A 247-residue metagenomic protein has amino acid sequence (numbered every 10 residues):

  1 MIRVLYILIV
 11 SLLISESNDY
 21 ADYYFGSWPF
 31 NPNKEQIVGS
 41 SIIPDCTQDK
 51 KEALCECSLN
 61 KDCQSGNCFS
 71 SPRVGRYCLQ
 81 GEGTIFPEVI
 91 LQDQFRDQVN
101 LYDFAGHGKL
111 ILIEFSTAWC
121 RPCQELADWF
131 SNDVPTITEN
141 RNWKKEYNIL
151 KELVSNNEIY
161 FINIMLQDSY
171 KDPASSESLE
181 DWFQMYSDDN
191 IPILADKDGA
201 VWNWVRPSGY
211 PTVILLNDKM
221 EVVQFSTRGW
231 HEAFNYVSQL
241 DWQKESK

Functional and structural regions predicted by a protein language model:
R3-L13: Sec-dependent N-terminal signal peptides
E16-D19: N-terminal Sec signal peptide cleavage junction
D22-C57, S71-D103, E125, S131-T138: N-terminal "domain-start" segment that seeds a small globular fold
C55-S65: Disulfide-braced loops of extracellular cysteine-rich modules
G106-L112, S155-I162, S187-I191, G209-P211 (+1 more regions): Loop/turn elements at helix/coil->beta-strand transitions in domains of secreted/extracellular proteins
F115-K145, K171: Conserved redox-active cysteine motifs that mediate thiol-disulfide chemistry, especially di-cysteine Cys-X(1-2)-Cys
Y160-I164, P173-Y210: Short, internal strand/loop/helix patches that form the active-site neighborhood or redox-interaction surface
S208-K247: Thiol-/selenol-based redox modules, centered on thioredoxin-like and closely related oxidoreductase domains
